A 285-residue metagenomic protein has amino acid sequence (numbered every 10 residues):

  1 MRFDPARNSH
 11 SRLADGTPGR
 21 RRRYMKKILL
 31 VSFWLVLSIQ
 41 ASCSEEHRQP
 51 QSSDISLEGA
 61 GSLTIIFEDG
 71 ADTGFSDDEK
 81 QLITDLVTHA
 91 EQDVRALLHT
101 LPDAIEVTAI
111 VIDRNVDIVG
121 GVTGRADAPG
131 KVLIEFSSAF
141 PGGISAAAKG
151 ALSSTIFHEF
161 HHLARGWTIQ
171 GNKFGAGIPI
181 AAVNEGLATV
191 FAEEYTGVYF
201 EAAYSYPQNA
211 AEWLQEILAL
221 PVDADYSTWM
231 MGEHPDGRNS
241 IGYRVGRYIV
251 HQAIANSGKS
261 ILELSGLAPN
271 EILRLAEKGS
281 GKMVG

Functional and structural regions predicted by a protein language model:
I39-S42: C-terminal motif of bacterial Sec signal peptides marking the signal peptidase cleavage site
S44-E46: Bacterial signal peptide processing site
G59-D78: Acidic/histidine-rich, surface-exposed loop or edge segments in extracytoplasmic proteins
L82-K131: Auxiliary, metal-adjacent structural segments of Zn-dependent hydrolase domains
S138-T155: Short pre-active-site segment immediately N-terminal to the catalytic Zn-binding motif
S154-W167: Active-site recognition of the HExxH zinc-binding catalytic motif
A176-E212: Post-HExxH zinc-binding segment in Zn-dependent metallohydrolases
P221-G285: Pan-zinc metallopeptidase signature
